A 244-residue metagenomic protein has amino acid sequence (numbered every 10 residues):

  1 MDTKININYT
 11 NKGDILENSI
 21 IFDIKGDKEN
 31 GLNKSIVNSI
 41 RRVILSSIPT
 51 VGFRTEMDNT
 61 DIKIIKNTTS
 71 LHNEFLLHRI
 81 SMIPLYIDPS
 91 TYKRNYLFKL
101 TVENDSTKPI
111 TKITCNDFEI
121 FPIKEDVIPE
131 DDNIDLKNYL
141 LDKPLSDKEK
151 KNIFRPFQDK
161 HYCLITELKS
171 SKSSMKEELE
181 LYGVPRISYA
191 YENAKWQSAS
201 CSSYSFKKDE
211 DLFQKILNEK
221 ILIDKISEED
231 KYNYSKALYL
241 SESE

Functional and structural regions predicted by a protein language model:
M1-E244: Protein-protein interaction/assembly regions in multi-subunit complexes
